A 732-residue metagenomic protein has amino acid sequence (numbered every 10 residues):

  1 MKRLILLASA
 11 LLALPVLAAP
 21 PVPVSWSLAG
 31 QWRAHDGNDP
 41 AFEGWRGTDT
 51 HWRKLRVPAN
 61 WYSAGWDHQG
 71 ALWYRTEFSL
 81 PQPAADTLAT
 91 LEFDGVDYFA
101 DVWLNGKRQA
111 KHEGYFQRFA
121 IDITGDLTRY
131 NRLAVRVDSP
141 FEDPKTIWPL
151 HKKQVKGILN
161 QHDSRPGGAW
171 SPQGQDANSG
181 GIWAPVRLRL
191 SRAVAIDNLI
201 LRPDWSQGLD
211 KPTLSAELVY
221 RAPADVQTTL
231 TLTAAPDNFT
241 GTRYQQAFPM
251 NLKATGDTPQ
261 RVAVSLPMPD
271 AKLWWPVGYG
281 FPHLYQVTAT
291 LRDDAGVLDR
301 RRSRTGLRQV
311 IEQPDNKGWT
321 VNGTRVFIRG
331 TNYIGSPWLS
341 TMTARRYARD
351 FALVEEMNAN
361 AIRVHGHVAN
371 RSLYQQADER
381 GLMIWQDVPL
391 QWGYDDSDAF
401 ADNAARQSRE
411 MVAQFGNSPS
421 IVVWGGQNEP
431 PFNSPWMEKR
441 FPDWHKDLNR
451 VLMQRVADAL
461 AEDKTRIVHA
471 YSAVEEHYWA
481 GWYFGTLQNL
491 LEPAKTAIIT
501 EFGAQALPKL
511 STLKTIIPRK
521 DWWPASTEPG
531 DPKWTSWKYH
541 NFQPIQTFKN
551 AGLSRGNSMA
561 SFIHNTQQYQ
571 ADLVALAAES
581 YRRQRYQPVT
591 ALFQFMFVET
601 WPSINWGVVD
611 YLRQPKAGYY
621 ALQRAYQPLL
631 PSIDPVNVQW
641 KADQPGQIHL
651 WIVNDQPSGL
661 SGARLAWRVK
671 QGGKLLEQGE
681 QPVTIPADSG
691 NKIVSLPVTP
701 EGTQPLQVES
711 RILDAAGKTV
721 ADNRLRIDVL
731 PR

Functional and structural regions predicted by a protein language model:
M1-K2, L6, L17-V364, L573 (+3 more regions): Secreted/periplasmic carbohydrate-active enzymes, especially glycoside hydrolases
A13-P15: N-terminal signal peptide c-region/cleavage motif recognized by signal peptidases
V24-S27, W32-F42, G167, G174-G181 (+6 more regions): Substrate-binding clefts and catalytic carboxylate motifs of secreted carbohydrate-active enzymes
D97-Y98, P140, P431, E475-E476 (+2 more regions): Short, solvent-exposed loop/turn segments at secondary-structure junctions
F119-I123, R132, E142-T146, K152-N160 (+5 more regions): Active-site mouth of glycoside hydrolases
T290-R292, Q376-L382, Q414, R455-D463 (+5 more regions): Alpha-helical structural signal in soluble globular domains
G366, Q386-V388, G425-N428, A470-S472 (+7 more regions): Active-site proximal loops enriched in glycine and acidic residues that flank catalytic Cys/His/Asp and coordinate
